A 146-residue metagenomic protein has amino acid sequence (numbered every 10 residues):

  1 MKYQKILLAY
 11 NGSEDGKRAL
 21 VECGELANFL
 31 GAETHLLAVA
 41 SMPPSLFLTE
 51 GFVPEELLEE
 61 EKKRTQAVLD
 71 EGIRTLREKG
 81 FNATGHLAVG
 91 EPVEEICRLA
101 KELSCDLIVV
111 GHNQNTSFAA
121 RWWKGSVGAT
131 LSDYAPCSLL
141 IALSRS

Functional and structural regions predicted by a protein language model:
M1, R74-I108, S146: Structural beta-alpha unit
K2-F52, Y134: Small/aliphatic-rich secondary-structure junction motif
E25, K101-S146: Gly/Ser-rich helix-loop-strand patches that form or flank binding pockets for ribonucleotide-derived cofactors
A32-E33, F81, C105, C137: Short glycine/serine/threonine/alanine-rich loop segments
H35-L37, T84-A88, L140: General small-molecule cofactor/ligand-binding pocket signal
P43-P44, V93, S117: Generic structural signal for helix capping and beta-alpha/helix-loop junctions
P54-A67: A short acidic, glycine-rich active-site loop that binds or catalyzes chemistry on phosphate/adenosine moieties
